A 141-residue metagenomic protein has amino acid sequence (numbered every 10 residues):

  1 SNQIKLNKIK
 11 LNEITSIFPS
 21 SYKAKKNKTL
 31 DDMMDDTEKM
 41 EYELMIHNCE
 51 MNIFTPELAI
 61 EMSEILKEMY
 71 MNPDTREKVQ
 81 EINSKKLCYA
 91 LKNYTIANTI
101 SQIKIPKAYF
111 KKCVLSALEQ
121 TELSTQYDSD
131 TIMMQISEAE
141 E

Functional and structural regions predicted by a protein language model:
S1-L66: Charged low-complexity intrinsically disordered patches
D31-D36, D74, D128-D130: Acidic-enriched, low-complexity/disordered segments with a strong bias for Aspartate over Glutamate
D36, N48-N52, N72, N93 (+2 more regions): Surface-exposed polar/charged interaction patches
I65, M69, C113: Residues that form generic nucleotide/phosphate-binding pockets
M69-R76: Boundary/linker elements of alpha-helical solenoid repeat scaffolds
K78-E141: Short, cationic/aromatic linear interface patches that serve as DNA/RNA-contacting surfaces or protein-partner docking
